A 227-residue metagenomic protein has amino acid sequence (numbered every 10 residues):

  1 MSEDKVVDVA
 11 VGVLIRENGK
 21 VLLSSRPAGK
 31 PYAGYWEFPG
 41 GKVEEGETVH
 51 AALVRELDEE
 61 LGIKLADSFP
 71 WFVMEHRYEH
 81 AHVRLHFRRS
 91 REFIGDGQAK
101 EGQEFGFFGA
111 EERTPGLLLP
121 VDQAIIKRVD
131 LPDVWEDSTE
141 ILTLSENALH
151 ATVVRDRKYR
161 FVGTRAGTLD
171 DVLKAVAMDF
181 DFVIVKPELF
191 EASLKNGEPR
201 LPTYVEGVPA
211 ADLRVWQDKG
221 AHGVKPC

Functional and structural regions predicted by a protein language model:
M1-V21: Conserved N-terminal beta-strand and adjoining loop/helix that marks the start of the Nudix/MutT-like hydrolase domain
R16, M74-D96: Active-site-adjacent beta-strand/loop module that shapes the phosphate/pyrophosphate-binding cleft
K20-E59, F72: Conserved Nudix-box catalytic region and its N-terminal flanking loop in Nudix hydrolases and closely related
K64-V73: A short coil-to-beta-strand element that immediately follows conserved catalytic motifs
R89, G97-V129: NUDIX/MutT-family hydrolases
L144-R160, T168-V172, V185-L201, A211-D212: Active-site-adjacent beta->alpha loops and helix N-cap segments on the catalytic face of soluble alpha/beta enzymes
Y159, A177-F180, G220-A221: A structural motif
F182-F190, V208-C227: Glycine-rich phosphate-binding active-site loops on the catalytic face of alpha/beta enzymes
